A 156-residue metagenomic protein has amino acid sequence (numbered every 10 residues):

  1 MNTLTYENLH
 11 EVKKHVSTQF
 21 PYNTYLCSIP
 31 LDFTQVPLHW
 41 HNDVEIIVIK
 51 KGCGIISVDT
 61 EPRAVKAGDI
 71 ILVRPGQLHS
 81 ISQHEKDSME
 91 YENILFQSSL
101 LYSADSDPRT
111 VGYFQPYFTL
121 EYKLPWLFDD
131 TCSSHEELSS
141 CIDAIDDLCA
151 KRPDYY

Functional and structural regions predicted by a protein language model:
M1-K66, I70, T110-G112, T119-W126: Generic protein-terminus/edge-of-domain signal
N2-N23, L78, S82-L148: A hydrophobic/aromatic-rich effector-binding and dimerization subdomain of bacterial HTH-type transcriptional regulators
L31, I56, G76, S134-E137: Extended, non-catalytic scaffold segments that flank or surround catalytic motifs
W40-D43, P75, E90: Exposed loop/turn and edge beta-strand positions of beta-sandwich/beta-sheet ligand-binding modules
K51, D147-A150: Residues at helix-coil transition
K51-C53, G76, S99: Short loop segments at secondary-structure junctions
V65-I81: Conserved metal-binding segment of the jelly-roll/cupin
P153-Y156: N-terminal core-binding DNA-recognition domain of tyrosine site-specific recombinases/integrases
